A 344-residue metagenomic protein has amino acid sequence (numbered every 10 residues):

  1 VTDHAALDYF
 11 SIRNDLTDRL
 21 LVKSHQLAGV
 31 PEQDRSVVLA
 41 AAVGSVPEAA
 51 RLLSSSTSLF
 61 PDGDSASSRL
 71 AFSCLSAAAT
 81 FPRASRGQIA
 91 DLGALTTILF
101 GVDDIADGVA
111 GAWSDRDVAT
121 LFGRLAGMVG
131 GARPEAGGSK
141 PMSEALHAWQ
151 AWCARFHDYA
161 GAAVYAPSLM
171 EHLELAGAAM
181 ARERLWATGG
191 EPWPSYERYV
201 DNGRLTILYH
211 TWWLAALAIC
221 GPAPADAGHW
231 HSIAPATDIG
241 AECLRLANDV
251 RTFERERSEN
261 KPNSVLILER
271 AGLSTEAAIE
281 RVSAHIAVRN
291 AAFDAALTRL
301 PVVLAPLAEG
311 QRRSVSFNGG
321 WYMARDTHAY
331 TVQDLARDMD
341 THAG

Functional and structural regions predicted by a protein language model:
V1-G344: Alpha-helical, largely C-terminal catalytic domains that coordinate divalent metal ions via clustered Asp/Glu/His
